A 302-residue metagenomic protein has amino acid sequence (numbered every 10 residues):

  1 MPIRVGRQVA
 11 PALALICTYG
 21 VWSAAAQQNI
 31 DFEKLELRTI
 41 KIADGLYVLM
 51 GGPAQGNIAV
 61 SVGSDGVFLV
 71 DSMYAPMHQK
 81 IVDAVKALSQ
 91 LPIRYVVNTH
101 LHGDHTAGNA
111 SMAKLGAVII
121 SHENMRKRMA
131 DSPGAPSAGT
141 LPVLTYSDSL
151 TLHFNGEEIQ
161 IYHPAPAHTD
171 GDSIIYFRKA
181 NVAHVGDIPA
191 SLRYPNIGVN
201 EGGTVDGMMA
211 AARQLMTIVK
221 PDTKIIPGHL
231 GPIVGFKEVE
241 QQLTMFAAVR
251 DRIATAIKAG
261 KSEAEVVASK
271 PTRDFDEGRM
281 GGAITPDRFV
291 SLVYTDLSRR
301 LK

Functional and structural regions predicted by a protein language model:
M1-L13: Bacterial N-terminal signal peptides that target proteins for export
I16-A24: C-terminal segment of classical bacterial N-terminal signal peptides
S23-Q28, T217-D222, P232-K302: Accessory terminal helices/loops
Q27-I30, E36, K41, N124-A165 (+4 more regions): Metallo-beta-lactamase
R38-V85, S173-F177, N181-D187: Conserved beta-strand hairpin/beta-sheet module of binuclear metal-dependent hydrolase folds, prominently
T39, G63-F68, P76-I119: Active-site metal-binding motif and surrounding structural segment of the metallo-beta-lactamase
G45, S61, D71, V85 (+10 more regions): Divalent metal-coordination and catalytic microenvironments
G66-F68, Y74-P76, T151, E158 (+3 more regions): Metallo-beta-lactamase
